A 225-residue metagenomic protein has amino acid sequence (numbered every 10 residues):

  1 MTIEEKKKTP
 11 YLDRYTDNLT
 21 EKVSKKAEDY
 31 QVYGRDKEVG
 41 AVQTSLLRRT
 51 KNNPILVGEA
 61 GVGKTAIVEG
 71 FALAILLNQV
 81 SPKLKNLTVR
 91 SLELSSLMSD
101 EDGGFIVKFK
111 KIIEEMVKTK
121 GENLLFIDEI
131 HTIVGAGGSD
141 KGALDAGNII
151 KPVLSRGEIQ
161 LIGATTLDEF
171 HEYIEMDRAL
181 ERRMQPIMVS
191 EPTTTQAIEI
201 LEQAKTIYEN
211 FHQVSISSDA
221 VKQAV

Functional and structural regions predicted by a protein language model:
M1-Y15: Interdomain "pre-motor" coupling segment immediately N-terminal to P-loop NTPase/helicase cores
D13-N53: Pre-Walker A (pre-P-loop) alpha-helix and adjacent loop at the N terminus of AAA/AAA+ ATPase modules, a conserved
K37, R48-G70: Walker A/P-loop nucleotide-binding motif
L46-L47, K110-V117, I127-Q160, T166-A179: Conserved catalytic/switch belt of AAA+ P-loop NTPases
N52, L87-V89, T119-L125, G142 (+2 more regions): Loop/turn-to-beta-strand initiation segments
A72-K85, L97-M98: Post-Walker A helix-loop "phosphate-sensing" segment adjacent to the P-loop in P-loop NTPases
S81-P82, H171-E181, P186-V225: Conserved C-terminal "switch" segment of AAA+ ATPases
T88-V117: Short glycine-rich substrate-engagement loop in P-loop NTPases that contacts/grips substrate
